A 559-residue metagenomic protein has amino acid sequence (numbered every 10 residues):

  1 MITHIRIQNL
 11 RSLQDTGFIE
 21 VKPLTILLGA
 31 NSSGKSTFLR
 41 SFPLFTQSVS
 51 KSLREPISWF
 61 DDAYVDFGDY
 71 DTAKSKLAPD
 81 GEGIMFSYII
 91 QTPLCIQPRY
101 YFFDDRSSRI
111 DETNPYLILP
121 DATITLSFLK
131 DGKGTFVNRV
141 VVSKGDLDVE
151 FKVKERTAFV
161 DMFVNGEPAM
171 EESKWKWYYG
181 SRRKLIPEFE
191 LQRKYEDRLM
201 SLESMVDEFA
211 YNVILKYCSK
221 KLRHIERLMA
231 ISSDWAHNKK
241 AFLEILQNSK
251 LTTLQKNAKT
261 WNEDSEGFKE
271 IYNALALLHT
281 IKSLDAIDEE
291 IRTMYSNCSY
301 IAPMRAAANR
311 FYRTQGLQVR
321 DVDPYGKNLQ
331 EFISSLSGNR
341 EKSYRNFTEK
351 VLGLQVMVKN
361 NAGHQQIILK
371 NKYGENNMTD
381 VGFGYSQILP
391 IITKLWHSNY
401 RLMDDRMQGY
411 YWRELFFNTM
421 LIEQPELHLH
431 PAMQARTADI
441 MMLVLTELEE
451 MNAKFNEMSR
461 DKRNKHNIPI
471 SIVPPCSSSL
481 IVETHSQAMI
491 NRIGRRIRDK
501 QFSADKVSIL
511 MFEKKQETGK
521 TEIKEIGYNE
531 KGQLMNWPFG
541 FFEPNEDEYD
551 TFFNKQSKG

Functional and structural regions predicted by a protein language model:
M1-L94, G338-P544, E548-D550: Switch/communication elements of ASCE P-loop NTPase nucleotide-binding domains
M1-M294, P303, V358, E447-N467 (+2 more regions): P-loop NTPase switch/coupling surface
I19-K22, Y101-D105, Y312-P324, K524-I526 (+1 more regions): Short, polar loop/linker segments at the starts of domains and inter-domain junctions
D234-L415, N456, K462-H466: Extended helical coiled-coil dimerization/tether regions that scaffold and oligomerize large DNA-maintenance assemblies
E543, F553-G559: Conserved core positions of repeat-based scaffolds
